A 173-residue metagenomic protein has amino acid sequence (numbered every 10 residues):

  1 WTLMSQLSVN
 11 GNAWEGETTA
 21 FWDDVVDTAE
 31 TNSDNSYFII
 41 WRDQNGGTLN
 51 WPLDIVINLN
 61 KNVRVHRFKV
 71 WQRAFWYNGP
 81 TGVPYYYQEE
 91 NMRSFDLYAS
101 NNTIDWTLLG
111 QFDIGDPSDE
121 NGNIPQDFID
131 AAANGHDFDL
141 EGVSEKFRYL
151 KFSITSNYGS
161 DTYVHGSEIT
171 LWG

Functional and structural regions predicted by a protein language model:
W1-N32: Predominantly extracellular/luminal regions of secreted and cell-surface proteins, especially disulfide-bonded
L7-N10, T103, F112-G115: Short, solvent-exposed coil/turn elements at secondary-structure transition points
G11-T18, F75-Y77, G115-E120, S160-D161: A short local loop/turn or secondary-structure capping micro-motif enriched for an aromatic residue
E30-G110, A132-G173: Aromatic, loop-rich ligand-recognition surfaces of beta-strand-rich domains
L108-Q126: Solvent-exposed serine/threonine-rich low-complexity stretches and specific carbohydrate-binding patches
F128-D130: Noncatalytic accessory or regulatory domains flanking protease catalytic cores in secreted, cell-surface, and selected
